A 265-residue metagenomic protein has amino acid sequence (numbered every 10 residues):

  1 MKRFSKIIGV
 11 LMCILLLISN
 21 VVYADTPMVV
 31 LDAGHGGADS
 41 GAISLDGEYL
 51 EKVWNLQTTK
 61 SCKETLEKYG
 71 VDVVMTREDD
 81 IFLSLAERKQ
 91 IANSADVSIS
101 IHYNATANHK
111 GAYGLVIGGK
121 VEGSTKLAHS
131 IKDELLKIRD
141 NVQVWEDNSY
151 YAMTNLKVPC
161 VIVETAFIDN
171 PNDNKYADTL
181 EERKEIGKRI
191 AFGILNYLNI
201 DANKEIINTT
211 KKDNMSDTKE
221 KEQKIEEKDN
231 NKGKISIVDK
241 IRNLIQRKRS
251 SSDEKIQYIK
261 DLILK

Functional and structural regions predicted by a protein language model:
K2, I235-S236, E254: Coil-to-alpha-helix initiation sites in intrinsically disordered, low-complexity, charged segments
K2-A24: Sec-dependent N-terminal signal peptides of Gram-positive bacterial secreted proteins and lipoproteins
I7, D39-S40, N231: Intrinsically disordered, low-complexity segments enriched in small/polar residues
C13, S44, I81: Generic anion/oxyanion-binding catalytic loop in active/binding sites
D25-M28, Y49, V53-N214, K219 (+2 more regions): Active-site-proximal helix/loop segments of hydrolytic enzymes
P27-E48: Short glycine-rich His-centered loop
D213-S250: Charged/polar low-complexity intrinsically disordered segments, enriched in acidic residues
